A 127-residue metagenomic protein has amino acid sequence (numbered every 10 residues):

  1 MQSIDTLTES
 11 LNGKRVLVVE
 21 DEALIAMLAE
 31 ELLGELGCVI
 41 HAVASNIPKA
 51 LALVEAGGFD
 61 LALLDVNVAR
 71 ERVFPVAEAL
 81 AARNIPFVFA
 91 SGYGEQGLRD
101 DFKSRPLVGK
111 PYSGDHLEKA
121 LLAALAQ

Functional and structural regions predicted by a protein language model:
M1-R15, R99, S113-Q127: Non-catalytic signal-transmission and effector/linker regions of two-component phosphorelay proteins
E20: Conserved acidic carboxylate
A23-A42: Two-component/phosphorelay signaling modules centered on CheY-like receiver
V43-L61: Acidic, metal-coordinating helix/loop segments flanking the phosphotransfer/catalytic sites of two-component signaling
D65: Active-site residues of response regulator receiver
E71-I85: Short amphipathic alpha-helix used as the core "switch/output" element in two-component signaling
K110: A Lys-centered signature of the CheY-like receiver
